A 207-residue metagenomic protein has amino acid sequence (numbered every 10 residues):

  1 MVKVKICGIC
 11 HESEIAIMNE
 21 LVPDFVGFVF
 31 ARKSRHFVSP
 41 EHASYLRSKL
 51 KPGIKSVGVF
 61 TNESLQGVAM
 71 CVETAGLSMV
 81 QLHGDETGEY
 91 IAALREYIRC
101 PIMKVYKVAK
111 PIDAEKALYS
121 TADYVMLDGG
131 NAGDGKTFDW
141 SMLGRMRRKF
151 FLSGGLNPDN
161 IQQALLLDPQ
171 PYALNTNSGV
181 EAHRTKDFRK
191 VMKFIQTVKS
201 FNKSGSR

Functional and structural regions predicted by a protein language model:
M1-R207: Conserved N-terminal beta1-alpha1 strand-loop-helix module at the mouth
